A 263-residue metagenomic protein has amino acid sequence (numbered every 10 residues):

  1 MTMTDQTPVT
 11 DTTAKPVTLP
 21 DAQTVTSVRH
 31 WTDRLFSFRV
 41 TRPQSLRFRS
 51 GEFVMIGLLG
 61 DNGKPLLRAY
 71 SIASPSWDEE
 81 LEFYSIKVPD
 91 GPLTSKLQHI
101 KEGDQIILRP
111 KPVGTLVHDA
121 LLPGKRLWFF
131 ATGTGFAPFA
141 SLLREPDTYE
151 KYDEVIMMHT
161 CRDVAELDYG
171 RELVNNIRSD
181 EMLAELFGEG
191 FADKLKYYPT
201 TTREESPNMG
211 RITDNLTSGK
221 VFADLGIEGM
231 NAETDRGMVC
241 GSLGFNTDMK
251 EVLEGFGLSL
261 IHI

Functional and structural regions predicted by a protein language model:
D5-T7, K15-L19, M158, D163-I261: Reductase modules of NAD(P)H-dependent flavoproteins
P8-D104: Ferredoxin-reductase
G51, G135, S242: Short, conserved phosphate/pyrophosphate- and ester-handling motifs at nucleotide-, phospho-/glycolipid
I106-G114, N215-G219: Helix-loop module immediately N-terminal to the HCX5R catalytic loop in PTP-like cysteine phosphatase domains
P112-L122: A short, basic/flexible loop-to-alpha-helix module at the beginning of a structural domain
L127-F130, M238: Conserved beta-strand elements of the Class I
T132-A137, H262-I263: Ser/Thr-glycine-rich phosphate-binding loops at phosphate-binding pockets of nucleotides, nucleotide cofactors
P138-T148: Histidine-anchored nucleotide/phosphate-binding helix
